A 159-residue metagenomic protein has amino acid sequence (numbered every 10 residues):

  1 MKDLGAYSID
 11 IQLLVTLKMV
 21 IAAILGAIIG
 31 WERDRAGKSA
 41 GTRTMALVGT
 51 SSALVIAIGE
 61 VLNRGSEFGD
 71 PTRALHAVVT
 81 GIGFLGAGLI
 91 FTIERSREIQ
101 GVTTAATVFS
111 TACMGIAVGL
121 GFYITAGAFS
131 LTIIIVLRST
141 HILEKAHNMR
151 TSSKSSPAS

Functional and structural regions predicted by a protein language model:
M1, V102-A106: Peri-membrane helix termini and adjoining interfacial loops of integral membrane proteins
M1-A74, L120-G121, A126-A128, R138-A146 (+1 more regions): Alpha-helical transmembrane segments and their membrane-interface boundaries that form or gate the permeation pathway
I24-I29, F84-F91, G115: Hydrophobic transmembrane alpha-helices of secondary-active transporters and Na+-translocating membrane complexes
T42, T92-T103: Short, amphipathic, aromatic/basic-enriched membrane-interface segments that mark the entry/exit of transmembrane
L47-A57, T80-G83, A105-V118: Small-residue-rich segments of transmembrane alpha-helices in multi-pass membrane proteins, especially helix faces
G65-L89: Alpha-helical transmembrane-segment detector that highlights a single hydrophobic TM helix and its immediate
V79-G86, T107-S110, T132, V136 (+1 more regions): Membrane-embedded alpha-helical core segments of multi-pass
R97, A112-A126: Membrane-helix boundary connector in multi-pass membrane proteins
